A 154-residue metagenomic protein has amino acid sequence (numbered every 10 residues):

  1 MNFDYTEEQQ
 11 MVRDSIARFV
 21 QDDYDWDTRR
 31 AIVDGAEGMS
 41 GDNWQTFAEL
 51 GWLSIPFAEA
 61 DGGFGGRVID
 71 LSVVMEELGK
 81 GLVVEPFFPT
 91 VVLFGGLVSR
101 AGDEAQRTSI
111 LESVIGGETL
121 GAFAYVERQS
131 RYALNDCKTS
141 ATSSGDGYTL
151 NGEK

Functional and structural regions predicted by a protein language model:
M1-F88, S109, S113-G116, S144: Amphipathic, small/basic residue-rich leader segments at the start of a protein or domain
D4, P56, L93, A124 (+1 more regions): Conserved beta-strand segments that form the floor/walls of ligand-binding pockets within enzyme and binding domains
I32-V33, S99, V126: Glycine- and other small-residue-rich loops at beta-strand/loop junctions that grip anionic moieties
S40-D42, G95, S99-R100, Y132-N135: Short, solvent-exposed polar/charged micro-motifs at secondary-structure junctions
G63-F64, A105-K154: Glycine-rich, Trp-frequent "lid" loop and neighboring beta-strands that shape and gate the flavin cofactor pocket
E85-A105: N-terminal glycine-rich flavin-associated loop
